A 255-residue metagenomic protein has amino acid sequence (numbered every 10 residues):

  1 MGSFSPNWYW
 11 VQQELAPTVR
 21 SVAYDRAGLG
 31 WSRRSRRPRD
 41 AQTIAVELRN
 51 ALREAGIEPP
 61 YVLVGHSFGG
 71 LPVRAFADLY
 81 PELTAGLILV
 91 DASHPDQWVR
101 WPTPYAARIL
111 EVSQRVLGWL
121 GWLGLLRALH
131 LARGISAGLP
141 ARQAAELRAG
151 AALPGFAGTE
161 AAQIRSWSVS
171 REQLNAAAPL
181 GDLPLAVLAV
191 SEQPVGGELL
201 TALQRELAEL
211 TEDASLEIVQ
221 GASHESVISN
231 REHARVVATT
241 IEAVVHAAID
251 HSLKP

Functional and structural regions predicted by a protein language model:
M1-W31: Conserved HGGG/HGGXW glycine-rich cap/lid loop of the alpha/beta-hydrolase fold
N7-Y9, S32-P38, V99-R100: Conserved catalytic-core motifs of eukaryotic protein kinase domains, centered on the activation segment
Y9, R49, R74-D78, A238: Short, hydrophobic alpha-helix immediately C-terminal to the catalytic nucleophile
A23-V64, Y80: Active-site loop/oxyanion-hole signature of alpha/beta-hydrolase fold enzymes
E58-W101: Conserved hydrolase catalytic core segment
I88-L129: A catalytic-pocket lid/entrance helix-loop region that shapes and gates access to the active site across common
P140-Q220, I241: Conserved serine/cysteine hydrolase catalytic core
E212-P255: Catalytic active-site module of serine/aspartate enzymes centered on a nucleophile-bearing elbow/loop
